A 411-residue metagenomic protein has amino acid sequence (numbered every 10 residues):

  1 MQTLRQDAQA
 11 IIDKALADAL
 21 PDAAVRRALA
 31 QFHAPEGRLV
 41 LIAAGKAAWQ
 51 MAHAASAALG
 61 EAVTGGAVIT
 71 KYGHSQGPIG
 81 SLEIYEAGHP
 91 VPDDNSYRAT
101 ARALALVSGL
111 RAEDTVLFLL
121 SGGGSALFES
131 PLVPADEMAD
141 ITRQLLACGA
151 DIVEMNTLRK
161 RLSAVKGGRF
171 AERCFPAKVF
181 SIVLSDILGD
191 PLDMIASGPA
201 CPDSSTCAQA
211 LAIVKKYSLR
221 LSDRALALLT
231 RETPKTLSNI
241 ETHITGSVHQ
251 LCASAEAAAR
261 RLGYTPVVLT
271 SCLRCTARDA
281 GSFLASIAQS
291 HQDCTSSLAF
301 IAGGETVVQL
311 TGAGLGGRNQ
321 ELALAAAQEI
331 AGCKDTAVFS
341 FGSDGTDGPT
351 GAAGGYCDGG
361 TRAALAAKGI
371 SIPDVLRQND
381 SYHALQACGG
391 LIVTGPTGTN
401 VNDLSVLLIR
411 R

Functional and structural regions predicted by a protein language model:
M1-V40, W49-E61, P90-A112, T245-Q250 (+1 more regions): N-terminal glycine-/serine-/threonine-rich phosphate-binding loop
I42-A44, A67-T70, L117-G122, S181-I187 (+3 more regions): Short beta-strand segments
M51-Q76, E86: Active-site cofactor/substrate anionic-group-binding motifs, chiefly glycine- and Lys/Arg-rich phosphate-binding loops
A54-V63, S81-I84, L104-S108, P131-Q144 (+4 more regions): A glycine- and small-aliphatic-rich helix-loop capping segment at beta-alpha/alpha-beta transitions that lines
I69-A112, E154, L158-R159: Glycine-rich oxoanion-binding loops at beta->alpha junctions
P134-R220: Internal gly/pro-rich beta-alpha loop/helix module that stabilizes soluble enzyme cofactors or their anionic handles
R159, A177-F180, P202-F283, I287-S290: Accessory alpha-helical/coil subdomains and C-terminal extensions that flank or cap enzyme catalytic cores
L324-R411: Internal helix-turn-beta structural module
